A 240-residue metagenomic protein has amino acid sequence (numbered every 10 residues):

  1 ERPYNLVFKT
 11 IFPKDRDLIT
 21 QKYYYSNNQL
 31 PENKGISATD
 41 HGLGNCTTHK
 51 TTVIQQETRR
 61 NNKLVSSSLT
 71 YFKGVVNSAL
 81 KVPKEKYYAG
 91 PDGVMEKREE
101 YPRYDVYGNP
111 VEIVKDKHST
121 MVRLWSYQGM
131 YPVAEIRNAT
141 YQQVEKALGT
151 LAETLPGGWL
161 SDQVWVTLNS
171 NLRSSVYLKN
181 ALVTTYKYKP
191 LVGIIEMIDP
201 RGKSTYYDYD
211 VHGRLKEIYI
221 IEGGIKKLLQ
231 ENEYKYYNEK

Functional and structural regions predicted by a protein language model:
E1-K115, S119-D199, K203-K240: Beta-strand elements of repeat-based all-beta scaffolds
